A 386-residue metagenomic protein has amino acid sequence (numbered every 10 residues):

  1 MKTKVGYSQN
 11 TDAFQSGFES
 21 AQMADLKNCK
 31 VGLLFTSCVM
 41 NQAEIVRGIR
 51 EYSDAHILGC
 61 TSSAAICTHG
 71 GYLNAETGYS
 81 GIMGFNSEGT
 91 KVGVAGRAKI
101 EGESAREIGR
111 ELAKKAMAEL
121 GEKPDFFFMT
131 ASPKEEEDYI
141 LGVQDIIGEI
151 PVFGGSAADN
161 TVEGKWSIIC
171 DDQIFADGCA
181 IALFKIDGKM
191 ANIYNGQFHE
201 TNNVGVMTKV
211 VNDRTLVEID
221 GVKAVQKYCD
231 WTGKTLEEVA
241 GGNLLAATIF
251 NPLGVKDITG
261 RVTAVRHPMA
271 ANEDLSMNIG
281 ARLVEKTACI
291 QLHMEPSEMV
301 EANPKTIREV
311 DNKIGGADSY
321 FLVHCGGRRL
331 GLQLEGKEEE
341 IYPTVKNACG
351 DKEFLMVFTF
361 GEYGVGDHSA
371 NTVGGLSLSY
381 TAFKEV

Functional and structural regions predicted by a protein language model:
M1-H56, C60-Y320, C325-C349, V357-V386: Small-residue-enriched flexible segments
F354: Short FAD-binding loop at a beta-strand-to-alpha-helix junction that anchors the flavin cofactor in diverse
